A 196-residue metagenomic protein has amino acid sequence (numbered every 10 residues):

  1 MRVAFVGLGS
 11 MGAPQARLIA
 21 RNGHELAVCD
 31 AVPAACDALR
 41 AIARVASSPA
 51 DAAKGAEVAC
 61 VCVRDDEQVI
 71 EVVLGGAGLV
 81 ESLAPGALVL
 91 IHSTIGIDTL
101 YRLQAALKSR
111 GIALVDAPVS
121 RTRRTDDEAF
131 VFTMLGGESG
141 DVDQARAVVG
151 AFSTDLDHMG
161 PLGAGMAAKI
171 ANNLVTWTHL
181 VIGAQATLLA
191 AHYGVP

Functional and structural regions predicted by a protein language model:
M1-C62, H192: NAD(P)+-binding Rossmann beta1-loop-alpha1 motif at the extreme N-terminus of oxidoreductases
A4, L90, A145: Residue-level signature of catalytic and energy-coupling elements of molecular machines, predominantly ATP/GTP-dependent
R17-A20, D37-R40, I70, Q104-K108 (+2 more regions): Class I S-adenosyl-L-methionine
G23-E25, I42-A43, G86, G111 (+1 more regions): A generic structural signal for alpha->beta connector loops
C36, A56, D66-I70, G76 (+5 more regions): A general structural signal for well-ordered alpha-helical segments in protein cores
P49-A53, V58-V61, D65-V131: Rossmann-like NAD(P)(H) cofactor-binding subdomain of soluble oxidoreductases
T94-W177: Rossmann-fold dinucleotide-binding core
A184-Q185, L189-P196: C-terminal substrate-binding/catalytic lobe of Rossmann-fold NAD(P)-dependent dehydrogenases
